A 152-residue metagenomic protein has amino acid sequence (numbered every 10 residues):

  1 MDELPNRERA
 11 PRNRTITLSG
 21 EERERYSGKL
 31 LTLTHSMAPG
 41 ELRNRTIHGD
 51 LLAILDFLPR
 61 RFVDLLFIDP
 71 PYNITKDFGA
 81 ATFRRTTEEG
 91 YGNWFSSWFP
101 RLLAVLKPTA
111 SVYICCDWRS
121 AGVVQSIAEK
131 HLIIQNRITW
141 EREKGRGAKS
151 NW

Functional and structural regions predicted by a protein language model:
M1-W152: Core catalytic lobe of class I
